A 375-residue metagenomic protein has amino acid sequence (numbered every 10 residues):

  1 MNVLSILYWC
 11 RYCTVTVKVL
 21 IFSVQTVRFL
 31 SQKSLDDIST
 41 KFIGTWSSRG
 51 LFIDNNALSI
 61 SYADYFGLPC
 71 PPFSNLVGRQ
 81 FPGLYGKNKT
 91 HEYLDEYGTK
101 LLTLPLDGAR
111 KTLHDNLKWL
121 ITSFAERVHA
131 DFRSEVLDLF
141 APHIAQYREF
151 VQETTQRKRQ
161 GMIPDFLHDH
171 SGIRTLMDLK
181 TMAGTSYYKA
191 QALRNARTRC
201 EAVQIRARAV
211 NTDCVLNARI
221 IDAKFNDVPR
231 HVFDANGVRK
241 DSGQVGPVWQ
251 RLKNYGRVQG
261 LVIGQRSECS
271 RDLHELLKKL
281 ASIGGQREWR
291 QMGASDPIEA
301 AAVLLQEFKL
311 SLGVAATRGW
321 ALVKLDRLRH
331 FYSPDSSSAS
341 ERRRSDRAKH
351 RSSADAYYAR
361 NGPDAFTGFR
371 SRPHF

Functional and structural regions predicted by a protein language model:
M1-K89, Y93, A109, T154-K158 (+3 more regions): Non-catalytic C-terminal interaction segments of nucleic acid-processing enzymes
I60, L104-V151: Acidic-basic catalytic patches of nuclease active cores, encompassing PD-(D/E)XK and other metal-cofactor nuclease
D95-T103, G256: Surface-exposed beta-strand-to-loop junctions that form interaction patches on eukaryotic regulatory domains
G98, H143, I163, L167 (+2 more regions): Short hydrophobic-acidic sequence motifs that mark active-site Asp/Glu residues
T99, T112, N116, G161: Short, well-structured alpha-helical interface segments that form or flank functional binding sites
A130-S134, R174-T181: Conserved long hydrophobic alpha-helices within structured protein cores
